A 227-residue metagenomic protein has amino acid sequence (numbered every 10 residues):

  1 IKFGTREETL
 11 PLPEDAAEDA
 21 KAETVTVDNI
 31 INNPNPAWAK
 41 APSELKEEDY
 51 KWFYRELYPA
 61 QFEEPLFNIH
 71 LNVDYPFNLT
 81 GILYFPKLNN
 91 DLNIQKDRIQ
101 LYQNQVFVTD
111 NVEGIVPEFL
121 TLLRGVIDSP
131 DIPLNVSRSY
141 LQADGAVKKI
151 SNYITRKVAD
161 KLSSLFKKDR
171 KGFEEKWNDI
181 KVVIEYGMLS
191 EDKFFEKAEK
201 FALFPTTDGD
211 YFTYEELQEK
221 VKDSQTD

Functional and structural regions predicted by a protein language model:
I1-D227: Conserved GHKL (Bergerat-fold) ATPase module
